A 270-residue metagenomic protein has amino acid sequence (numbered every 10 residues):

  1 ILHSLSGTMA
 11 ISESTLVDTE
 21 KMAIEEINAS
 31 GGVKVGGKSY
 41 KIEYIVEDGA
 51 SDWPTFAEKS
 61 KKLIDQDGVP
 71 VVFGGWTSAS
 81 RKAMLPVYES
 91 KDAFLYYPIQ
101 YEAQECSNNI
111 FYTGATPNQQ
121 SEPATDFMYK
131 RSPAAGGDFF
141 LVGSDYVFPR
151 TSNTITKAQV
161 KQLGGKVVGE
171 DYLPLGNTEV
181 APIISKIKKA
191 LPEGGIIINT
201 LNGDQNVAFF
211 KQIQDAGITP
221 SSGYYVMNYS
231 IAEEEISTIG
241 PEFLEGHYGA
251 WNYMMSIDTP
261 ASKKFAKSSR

Functional and structural regions predicted by a protein language model:
I1-K21, E47-P54, W76, S144-R150 (+1 more regions): Extracytoplasmic "Venus flytrap"
M9-A10, P54, R81-M84, E105-S107 (+3 more regions): Extracytoplasmic/secreted cell-surface and envelope-processing proteins
I11-D18, V33-E105, T113, L173-V180: Beta-alpha junction/loop-to-helix N-cap segments that form part of ligand/metal-binding clefts
D18-Y44, A134, K161-G164: Signal peptide-proximal N-terminal region of secreted/periplasmic/extracellular or secretory-lumen proteins
E58, E102, N109-A216, S256-K264: Extracellular/periplasmic Venus flytrap/periplasmic-binding protein
L63-W76, Y96-P98, D138-G143, L191-G203 (+3 more regions): Periplasmic-binding protein-like
I213-R270: Extracellular/periplasmic periplasmic-binding protein-like sensory domains
